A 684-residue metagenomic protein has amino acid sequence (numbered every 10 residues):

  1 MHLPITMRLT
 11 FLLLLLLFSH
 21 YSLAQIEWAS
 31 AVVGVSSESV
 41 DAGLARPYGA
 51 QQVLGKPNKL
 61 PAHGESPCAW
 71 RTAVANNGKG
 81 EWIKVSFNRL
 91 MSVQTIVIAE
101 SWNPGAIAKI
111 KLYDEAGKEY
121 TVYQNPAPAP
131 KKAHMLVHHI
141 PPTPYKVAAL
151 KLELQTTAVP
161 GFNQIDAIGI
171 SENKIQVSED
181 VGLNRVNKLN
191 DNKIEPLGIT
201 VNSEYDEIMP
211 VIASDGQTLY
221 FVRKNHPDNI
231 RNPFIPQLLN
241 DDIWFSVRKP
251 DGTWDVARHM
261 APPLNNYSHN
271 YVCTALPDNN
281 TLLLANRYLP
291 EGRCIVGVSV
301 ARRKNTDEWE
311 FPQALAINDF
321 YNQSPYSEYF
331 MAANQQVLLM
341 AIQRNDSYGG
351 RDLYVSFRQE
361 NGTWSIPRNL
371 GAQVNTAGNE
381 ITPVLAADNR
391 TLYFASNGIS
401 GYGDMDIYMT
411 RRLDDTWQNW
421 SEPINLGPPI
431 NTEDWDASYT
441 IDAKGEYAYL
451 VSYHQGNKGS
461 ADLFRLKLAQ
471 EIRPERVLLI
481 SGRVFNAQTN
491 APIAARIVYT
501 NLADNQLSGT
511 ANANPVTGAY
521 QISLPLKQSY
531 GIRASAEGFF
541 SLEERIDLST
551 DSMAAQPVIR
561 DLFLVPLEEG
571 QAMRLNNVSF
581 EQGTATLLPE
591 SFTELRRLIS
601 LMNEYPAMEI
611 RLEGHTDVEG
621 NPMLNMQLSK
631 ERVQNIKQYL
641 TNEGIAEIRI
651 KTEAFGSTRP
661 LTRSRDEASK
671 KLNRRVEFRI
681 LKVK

Functional and structural regions predicted by a protein language model:
Q25-N88, E179: Disordered, acidic Ser/Thr/Pro-rich linker "stalks" and the adjacent N-terminal cap of the next globular domain
L152-G161: Short beta-strand-plus-loop segments that form exposed binding edges in beta-rich domains
N173-R483, A487-Q488, T510, D551-P557 (+1 more regions): Short, conserved micro-motifs composed of acidic
Q237, S396, G401-G403, E613-K684: Periplasmic OmpA-like peptidoglycan-binding domain that tethers envelope proteins to the cell wall
G350, A487-D504: Short, ordered, surface-exposed loop/turn motifs in non-cytosolic proteins
N501-A519: Short, acidic Ser/Thr/Gly-rich low-complexity loop/linker segments typical of extracellular and cell-surface proteins
G518, Q528-G538: A short, solvent-exposed beta-strand micro-motif common in secreted/extracellular proteins
L567-M608, T616-L624: Short, solvent-exposed beta-strand/turn patches at coil↔beta or beta↔helix junctions that act as interaction loops
